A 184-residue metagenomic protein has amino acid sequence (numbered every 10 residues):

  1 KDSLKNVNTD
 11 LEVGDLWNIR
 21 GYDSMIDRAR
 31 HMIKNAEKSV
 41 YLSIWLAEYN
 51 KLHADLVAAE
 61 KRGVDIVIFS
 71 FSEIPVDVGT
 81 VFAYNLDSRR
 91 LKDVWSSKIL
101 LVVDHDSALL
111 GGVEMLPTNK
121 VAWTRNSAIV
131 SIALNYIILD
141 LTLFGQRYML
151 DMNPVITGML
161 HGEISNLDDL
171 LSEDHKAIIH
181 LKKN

Functional and structural regions predicted by a protein language model:
K1-V57: PLD-like (HKD) phosphodiesterase/transphosphatidyltransferase domain
W45-N184: C-terminal regulatory/effector modules of DNA-binding transcriptional regulators
